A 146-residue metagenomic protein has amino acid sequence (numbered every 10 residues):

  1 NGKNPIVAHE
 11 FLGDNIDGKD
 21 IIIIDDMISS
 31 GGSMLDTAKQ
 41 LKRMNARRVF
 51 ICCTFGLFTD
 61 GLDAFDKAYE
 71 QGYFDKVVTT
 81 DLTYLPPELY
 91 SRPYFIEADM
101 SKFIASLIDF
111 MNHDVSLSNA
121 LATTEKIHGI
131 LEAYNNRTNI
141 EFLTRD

Functional and structural regions predicted by a protein language model:
N1-D146: PRPP-associated nucleotide enzymes
